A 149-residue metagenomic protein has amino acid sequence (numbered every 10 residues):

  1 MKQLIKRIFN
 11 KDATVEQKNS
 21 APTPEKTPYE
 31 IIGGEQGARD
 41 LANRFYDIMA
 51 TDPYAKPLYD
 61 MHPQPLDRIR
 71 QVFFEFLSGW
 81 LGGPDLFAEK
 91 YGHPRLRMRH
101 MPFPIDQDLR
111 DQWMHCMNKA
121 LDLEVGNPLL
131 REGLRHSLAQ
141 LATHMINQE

Functional and structural regions predicted by a protein language model:
M1-E149: Core of compact, soluble alpha-helical bundle domains
